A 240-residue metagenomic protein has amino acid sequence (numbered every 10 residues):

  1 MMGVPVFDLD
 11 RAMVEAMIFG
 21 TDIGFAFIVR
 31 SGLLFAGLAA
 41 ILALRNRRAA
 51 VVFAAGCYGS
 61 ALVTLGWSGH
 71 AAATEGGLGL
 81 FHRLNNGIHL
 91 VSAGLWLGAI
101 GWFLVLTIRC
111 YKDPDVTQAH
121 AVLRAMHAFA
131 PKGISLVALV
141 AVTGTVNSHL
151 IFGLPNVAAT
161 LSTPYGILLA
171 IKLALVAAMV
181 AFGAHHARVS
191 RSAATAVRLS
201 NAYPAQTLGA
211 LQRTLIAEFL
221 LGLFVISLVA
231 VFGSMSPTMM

Functional and structural regions predicted by a protein language model:
M1-M240: Polytopic transmembrane helical bundles with strong interfacial aromatic enrichment
